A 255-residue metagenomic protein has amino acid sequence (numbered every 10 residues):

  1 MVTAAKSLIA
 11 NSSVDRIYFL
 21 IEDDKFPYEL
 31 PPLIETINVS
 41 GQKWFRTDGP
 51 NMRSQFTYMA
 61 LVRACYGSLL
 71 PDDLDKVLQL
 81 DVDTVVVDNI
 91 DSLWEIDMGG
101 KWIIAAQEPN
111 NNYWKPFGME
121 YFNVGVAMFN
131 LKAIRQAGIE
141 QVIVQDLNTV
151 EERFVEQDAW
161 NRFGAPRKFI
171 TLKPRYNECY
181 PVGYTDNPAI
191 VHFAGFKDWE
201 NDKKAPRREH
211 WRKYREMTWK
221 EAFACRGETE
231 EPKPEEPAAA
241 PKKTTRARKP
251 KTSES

Functional and structural regions predicted by a protein language model:
T3, V124, F129-S255: A glycosyltransferase accessory/donor-loop signature
S7-V14: Short, acidic, metal-binding catalytic loop of nucleotide-sugar glycosyltransferases
I17-E22, A105: Short internal beta-strands
I21-F26, I90, P109, R175-N177: Short, polar loop motifs at secondary-structure junctions
P27-L69: Active-site-proximal specificity loops/subdomain of glycosyltransferases
W44-N51, N112-F117, E200-K203: Short, charged, surface-exposed secondary-structure boundary motifs
Q55-F56, P116-M119, T149-E152: Short Gly/Pro-enriched turn/cap motifs at secondary-structure boundaries
M59-P109, F117-Y121, A127-F129: GT-A fold catalytic core of metal-dependent nucleotide-sugar glycosyltransferases, centered on the diacidic
